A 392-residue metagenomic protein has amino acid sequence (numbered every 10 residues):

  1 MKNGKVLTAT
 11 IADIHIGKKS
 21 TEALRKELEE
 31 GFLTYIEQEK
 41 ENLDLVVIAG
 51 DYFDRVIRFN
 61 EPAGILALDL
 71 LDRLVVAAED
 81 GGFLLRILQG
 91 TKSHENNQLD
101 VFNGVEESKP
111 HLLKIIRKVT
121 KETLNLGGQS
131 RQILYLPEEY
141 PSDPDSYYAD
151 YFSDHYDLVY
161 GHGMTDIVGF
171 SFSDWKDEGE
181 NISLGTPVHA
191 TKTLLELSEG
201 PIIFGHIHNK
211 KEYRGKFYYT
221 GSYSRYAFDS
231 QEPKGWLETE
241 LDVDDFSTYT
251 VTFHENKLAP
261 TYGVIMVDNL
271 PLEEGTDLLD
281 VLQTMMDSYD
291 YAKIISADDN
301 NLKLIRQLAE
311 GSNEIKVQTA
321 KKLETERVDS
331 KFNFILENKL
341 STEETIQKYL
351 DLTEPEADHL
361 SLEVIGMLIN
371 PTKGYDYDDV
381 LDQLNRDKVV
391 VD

Functional and structural regions predicted by a protein language model:
M1-A9, K121-Y135, S153-L158, R214-F217 (+2 more regions): Beta-strand-turn-beta hairpins that frame and shape the catalytic cleft of phosphate-ester-processing enzymes
M1-D69, Y147, Y151-H155, N370 (+2 more regions): N-terminal active-site segment of His-dependent metallophosphoesterases
K2, L241-D392: Accessory, non-catalytic peripheral segments of nucleic-acid enzymes
D13, V46, D51, A67 (+8 more regions): Divalent metal-coordination and catalytic microenvironments
H15-K19, D54-I57, R86-F102, E122 (+4 more regions): Active-site environment of divalent metal-dependent phosphoester hydrolases
V76-L85, L197-G200: A short helix->loop->beta-strand "cap" motif at the edges of active sites that frequently abuts
R86-V188: Conserved catalytic scaffold of divalent metal-dependent phosphoesterases
S173-D245, Y249: Conserved beta-sheet core of the metallophosphoesterase superfamily
